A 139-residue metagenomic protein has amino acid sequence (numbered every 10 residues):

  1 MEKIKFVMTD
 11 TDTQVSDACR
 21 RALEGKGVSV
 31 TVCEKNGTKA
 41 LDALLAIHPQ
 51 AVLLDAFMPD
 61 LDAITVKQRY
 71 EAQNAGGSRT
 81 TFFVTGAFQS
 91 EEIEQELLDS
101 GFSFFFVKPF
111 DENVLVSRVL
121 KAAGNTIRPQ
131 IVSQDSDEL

Functional and structural regions predicted by a protein language model:
T13-V32: Two-component/phosphorelay signaling modules centered on CheY-like receiver
C33-A51: Acidic, metal-coordinating helix/loop segments flanking the phosphotransfer/catalytic sites of two-component signaling
N36, D62-T65: Acidic catalytic/metal-coordinating carboxylates
D42, I64-G77: Short amphipathic alpha-helix used as the core "switch/output" element in two-component signaling
L54-A56: Active-site residues of response regulator receiver
T65, F88-F104: Alpha4 helix (beta4-alpha4-beta5 surface) of REC/receiver domains from two-component response regulators
F110-V119: C-terminal output helix
N125-L139: CheY-like receiver
